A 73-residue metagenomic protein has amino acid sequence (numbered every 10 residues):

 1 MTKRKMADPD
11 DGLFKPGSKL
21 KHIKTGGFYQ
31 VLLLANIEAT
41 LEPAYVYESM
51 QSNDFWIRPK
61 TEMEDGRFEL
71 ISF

Functional and structural regions predicted by a protein language model:
M1-P16: Mixed-charge, Lys/Arg-rich low-complexity intrinsically disordered regions
K15-P16, P43, Y47, G66-F68: Tryptophan-rich substrate-binding surfaces of secreted polymer-degrading and adhesive proteins
S18-I23: A short beta-strand micro-motif
G27-N36: Short beta-strand-centered aromatic/proline hotspots
L33, S49, S72: Pocket-edge structural micro-motifs
I37-E38, E64: Short, surface-exposed beta-strand-loop junctions and turns on beta-sheet-rich folds
A39-R58: Short solvent-exposed strand/turn elements
D54-F73: Intrinsically disordered, low-complexity, charged/polar segments
